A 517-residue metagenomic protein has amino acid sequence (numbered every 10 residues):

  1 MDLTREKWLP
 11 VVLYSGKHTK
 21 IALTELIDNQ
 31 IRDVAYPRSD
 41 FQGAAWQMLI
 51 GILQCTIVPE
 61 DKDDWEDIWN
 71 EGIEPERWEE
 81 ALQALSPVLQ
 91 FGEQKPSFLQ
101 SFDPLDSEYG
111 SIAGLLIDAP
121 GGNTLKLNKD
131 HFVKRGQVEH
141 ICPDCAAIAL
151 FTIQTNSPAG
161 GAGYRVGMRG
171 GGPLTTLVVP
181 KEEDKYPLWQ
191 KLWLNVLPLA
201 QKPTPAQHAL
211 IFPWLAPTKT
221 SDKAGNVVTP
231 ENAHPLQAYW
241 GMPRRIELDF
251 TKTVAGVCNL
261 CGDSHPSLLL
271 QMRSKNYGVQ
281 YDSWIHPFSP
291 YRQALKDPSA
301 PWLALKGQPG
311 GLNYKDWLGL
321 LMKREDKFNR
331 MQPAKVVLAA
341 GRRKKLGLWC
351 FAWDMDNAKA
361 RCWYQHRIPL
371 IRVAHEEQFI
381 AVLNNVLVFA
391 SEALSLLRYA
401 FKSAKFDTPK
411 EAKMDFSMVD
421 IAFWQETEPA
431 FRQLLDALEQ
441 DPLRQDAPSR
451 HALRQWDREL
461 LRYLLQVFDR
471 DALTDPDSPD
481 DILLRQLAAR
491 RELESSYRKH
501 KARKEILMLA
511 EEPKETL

Functional and structural regions predicted by a protein language model:
M1-L125, T152, S157-L517: Extended alpha-helical scaffolding segments
D61-D64, V138, P143: Extended, noncatalytic alpha-helical scaffold/tether regions
K134-Q137, K252-T253: Flanking scaffold residues of small Cys/His-coordinated metal-binding clusters
C142, F151-T152: Acidic (Asp/Glu-rich), glycine- and aromatic
C142-C145, C261: Short Cys/His-rich metal-coordination motifs, predominantly Zn2+-binding knuckles/fingers
